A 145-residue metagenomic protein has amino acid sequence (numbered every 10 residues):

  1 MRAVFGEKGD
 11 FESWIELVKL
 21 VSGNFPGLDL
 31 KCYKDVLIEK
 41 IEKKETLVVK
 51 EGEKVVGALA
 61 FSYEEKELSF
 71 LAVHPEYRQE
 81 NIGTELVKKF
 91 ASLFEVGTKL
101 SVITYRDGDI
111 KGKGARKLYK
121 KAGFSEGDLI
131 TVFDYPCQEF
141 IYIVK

Functional and structural regions predicted by a protein language model:
M1-E16: A short beta-loop-alpha structural element at the N-terminal edge of CoA-dependent acyl/N-acetyltransferase catalytic
F25-T46: Active-site rim helix/loop that mediates acceptor-substrate recognition in acyltransferases
V48, K54-S62, E67-A72: Conserved beta-strand in the GNAT
H74, R78, Y105: Residue-level recognition of the GNAT/N-acetyltransferase active site
Y77, N81-F90: Conserved acetyl-CoA pyrophosphate-binding loop and the N-cap/start of the following alpha-helix in GNAT-like
T84, D107-D128: Conserved active-site alpha-helix within GNAT-family acetyltransferase domains
F94-G108: Conserved GNAT acetyl-CoA-binding A-motif
